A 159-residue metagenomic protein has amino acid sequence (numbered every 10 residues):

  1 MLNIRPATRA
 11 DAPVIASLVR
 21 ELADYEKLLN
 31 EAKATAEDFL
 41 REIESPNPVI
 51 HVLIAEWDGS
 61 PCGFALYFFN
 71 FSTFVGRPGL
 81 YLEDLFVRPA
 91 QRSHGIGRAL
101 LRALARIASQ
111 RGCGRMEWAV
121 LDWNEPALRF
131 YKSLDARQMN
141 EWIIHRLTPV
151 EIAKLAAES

Functional and structural regions predicted by a protein language model:
N3-I15: A short beta-loop-alpha structural element at the N-terminal edge of CoA-dependent acyl/N-acetyltransferase catalytic
A16-E42: Conserved GNAT-fold acetyl-CoA-binding loop/helix
R41-I54, Y81: A short helix-loop-beta-strand connector motif used in the catalytic cores of GNAT acetyltransferases and, in some
I54, S60-F68: Conserved beta-strand in the GNAT
L85-R92: A short, internal acetyl-CoA/4′-phosphopantetheine-binding micro-motif in the GNAT/acyltransferase core
R98, R102, D122-E141: Conserved active-site alpha-helix within GNAT-family acetyltransferase domains
S109-A119: Conserved GNAT acetyl-CoA-binding A-motif
W118-A127, R146-V150: Conserved beta-strand-loop-alpha-helix junction that forms the acyl-donor binding cleft
